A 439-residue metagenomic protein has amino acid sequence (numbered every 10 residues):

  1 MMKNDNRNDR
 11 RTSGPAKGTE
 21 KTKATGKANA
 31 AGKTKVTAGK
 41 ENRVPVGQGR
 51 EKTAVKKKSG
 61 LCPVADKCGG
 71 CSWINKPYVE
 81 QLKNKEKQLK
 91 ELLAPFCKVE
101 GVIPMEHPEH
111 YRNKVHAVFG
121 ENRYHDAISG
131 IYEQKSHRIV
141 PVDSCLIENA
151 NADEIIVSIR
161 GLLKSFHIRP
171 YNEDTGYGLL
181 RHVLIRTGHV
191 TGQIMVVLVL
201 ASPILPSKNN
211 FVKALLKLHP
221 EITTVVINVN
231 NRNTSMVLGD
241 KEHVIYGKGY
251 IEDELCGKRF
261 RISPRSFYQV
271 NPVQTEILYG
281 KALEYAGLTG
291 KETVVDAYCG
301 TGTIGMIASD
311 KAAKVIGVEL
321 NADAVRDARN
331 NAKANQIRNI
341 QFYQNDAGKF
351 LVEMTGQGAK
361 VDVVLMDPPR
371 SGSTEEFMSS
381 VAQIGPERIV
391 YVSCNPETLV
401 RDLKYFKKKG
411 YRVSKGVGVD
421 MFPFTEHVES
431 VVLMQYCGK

Functional and structural regions predicted by a protein language model:
K3-K21, G26, V46-K52, S207-N209 (+1 more regions): Rossmann-like S-adenosyl-L-methionine
P15, K27, H137-R138, T191 (+2 more regions): Polybasic, low-complexity RNA-engagement segments
K56, G60, G69-P170, I185 (+2 more regions): Extended interfacial segments that mediate partner engagement and assembly in macromolecular machines
C62, C68-C71, C145, C299-G302 (+1 more regions): Disulfide-bonded cysteines in secreted/extracellular proteins and peptides
N113, G192-I194, K291-E292: Nucleotide donor/acceptor-binding cores
G130-E133, V197-V199, A328: Short, acidic/hydrophobic/Gly-rich beta-strand patch recurrent on exposed beta strands that often constitutes part
P170-Y177, V294: Short helix/loop segment immediately N-terminal to the Walker
I185, G192-A201, R259-S263, V363: Short, aliphatic-rich beta-strand segments
